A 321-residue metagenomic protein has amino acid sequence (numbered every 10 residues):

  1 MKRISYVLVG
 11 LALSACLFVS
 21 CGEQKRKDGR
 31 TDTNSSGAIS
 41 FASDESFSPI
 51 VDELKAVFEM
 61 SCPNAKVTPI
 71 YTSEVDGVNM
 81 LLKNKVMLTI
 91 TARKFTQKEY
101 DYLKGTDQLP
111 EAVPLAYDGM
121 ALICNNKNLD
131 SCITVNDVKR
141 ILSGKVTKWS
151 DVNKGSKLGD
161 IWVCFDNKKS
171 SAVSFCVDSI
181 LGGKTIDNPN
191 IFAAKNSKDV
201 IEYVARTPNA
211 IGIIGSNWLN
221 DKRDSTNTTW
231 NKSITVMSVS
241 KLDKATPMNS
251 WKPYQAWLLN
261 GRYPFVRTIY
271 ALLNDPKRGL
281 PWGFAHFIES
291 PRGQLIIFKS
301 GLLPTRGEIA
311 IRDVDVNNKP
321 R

Functional and structural regions predicted by a protein language model:
M1-V19: Sec-dependent bacterial lipoprotein signal peptides
I4, C21-K66, I70-V75, N79-L82 (+2 more regions): Exported/periplasmic ABC-transporter solute-binding proteins
V75-T106, N220-D224: Pocket-flanking alpha-helical
D107-E111: Periplasmic N-terminal soluble interaction domains immediately after the signal peptide in Gram-negative
